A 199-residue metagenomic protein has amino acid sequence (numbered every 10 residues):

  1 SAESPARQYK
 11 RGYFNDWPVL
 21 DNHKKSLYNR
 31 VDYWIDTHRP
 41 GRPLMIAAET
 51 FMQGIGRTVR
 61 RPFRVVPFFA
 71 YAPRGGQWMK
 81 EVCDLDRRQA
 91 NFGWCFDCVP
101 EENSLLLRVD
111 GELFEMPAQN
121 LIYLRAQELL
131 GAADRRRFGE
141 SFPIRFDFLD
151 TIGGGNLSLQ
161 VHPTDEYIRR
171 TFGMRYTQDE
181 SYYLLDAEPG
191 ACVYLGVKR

Functional and structural regions predicted by a protein language model:
A2-K25: A glycine- and Lys/Arg-enriched "phosphate-lid" helix/loop adjacent to the NTP-binding pocket of small-molecule kinases
N29-D36, G41-G196: Transition-metal
